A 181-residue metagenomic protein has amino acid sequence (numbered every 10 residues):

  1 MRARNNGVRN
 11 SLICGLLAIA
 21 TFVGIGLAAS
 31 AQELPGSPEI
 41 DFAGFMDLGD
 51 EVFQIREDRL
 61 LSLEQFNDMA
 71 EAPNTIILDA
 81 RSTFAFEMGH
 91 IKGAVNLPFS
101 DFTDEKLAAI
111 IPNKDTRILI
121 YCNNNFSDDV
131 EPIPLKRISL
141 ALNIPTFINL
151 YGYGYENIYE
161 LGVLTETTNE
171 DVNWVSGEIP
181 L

Functional and structural regions predicted by a protein language model:
R2-E57, E87-I91, V95, F102-L181: Rhodanese-like catalytic fold shared by cysteine-dependent sulfurtransferases and DSP/PTP-type phosphatases
I55-M69: A short, well-structured juxtamembrane/interface segment
Q65, R81, P145: Short Gly/charged-rich anion-binding patches and loops
D68, A85-M88: Short, solvent-exposed loop/turn elements at domain surfaces
E71-P73, K114-D115: Residue-level preference for short coil/turn positions at secondary-structure junctions
T75-I76, L119: Hydrophobic "anchor" residues on beta-strands that sit immediately upstream of conserved functional sites
I76-R81, A94-L97: Short hydrophobic beta-strand that contains or immediately precedes a catalytic carboxylate
